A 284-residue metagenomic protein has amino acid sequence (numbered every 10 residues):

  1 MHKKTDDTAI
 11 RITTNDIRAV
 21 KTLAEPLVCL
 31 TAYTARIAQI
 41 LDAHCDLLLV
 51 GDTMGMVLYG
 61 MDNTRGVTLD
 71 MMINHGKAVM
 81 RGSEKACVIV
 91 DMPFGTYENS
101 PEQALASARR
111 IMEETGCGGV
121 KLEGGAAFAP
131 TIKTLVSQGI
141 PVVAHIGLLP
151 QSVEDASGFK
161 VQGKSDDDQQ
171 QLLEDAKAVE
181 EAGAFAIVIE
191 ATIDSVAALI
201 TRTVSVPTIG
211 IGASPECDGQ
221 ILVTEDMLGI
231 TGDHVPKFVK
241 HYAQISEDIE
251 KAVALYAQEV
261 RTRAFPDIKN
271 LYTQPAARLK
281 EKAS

Functional and structural regions predicted by a protein language model:
H2-A276, K282-S284: Alpha/beta enzyme core
